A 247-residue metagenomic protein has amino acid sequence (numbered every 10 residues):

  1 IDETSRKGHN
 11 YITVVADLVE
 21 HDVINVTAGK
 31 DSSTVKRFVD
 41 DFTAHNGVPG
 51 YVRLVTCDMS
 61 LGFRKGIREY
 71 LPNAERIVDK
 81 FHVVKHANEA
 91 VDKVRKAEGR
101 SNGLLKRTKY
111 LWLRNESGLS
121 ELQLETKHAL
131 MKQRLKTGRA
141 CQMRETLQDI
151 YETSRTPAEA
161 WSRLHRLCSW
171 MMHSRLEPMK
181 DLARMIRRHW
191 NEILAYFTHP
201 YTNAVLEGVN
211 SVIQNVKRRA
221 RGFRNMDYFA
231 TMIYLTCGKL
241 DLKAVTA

Functional and structural regions predicted by a protein language model:
I1-K7: Two-metal-ion RNase H-like nuclease active-site motif
E3, E98, E207: Acidic-residue sensor for enzyme active/binding pockets
K7-H9, D17-E20, A28, K36 (+4 more regions): Acidic/histidine-rich catalytic cores and adjacent linkers of DNA breakage/strand-transfer/modification proteins
D31: N-terminal small/polar loop signature for handling phosphorylated ligands or for N-terminal nucleophile
V83-G103: Short alpha-helix plus adjacent loop in nuclease-associated cores
